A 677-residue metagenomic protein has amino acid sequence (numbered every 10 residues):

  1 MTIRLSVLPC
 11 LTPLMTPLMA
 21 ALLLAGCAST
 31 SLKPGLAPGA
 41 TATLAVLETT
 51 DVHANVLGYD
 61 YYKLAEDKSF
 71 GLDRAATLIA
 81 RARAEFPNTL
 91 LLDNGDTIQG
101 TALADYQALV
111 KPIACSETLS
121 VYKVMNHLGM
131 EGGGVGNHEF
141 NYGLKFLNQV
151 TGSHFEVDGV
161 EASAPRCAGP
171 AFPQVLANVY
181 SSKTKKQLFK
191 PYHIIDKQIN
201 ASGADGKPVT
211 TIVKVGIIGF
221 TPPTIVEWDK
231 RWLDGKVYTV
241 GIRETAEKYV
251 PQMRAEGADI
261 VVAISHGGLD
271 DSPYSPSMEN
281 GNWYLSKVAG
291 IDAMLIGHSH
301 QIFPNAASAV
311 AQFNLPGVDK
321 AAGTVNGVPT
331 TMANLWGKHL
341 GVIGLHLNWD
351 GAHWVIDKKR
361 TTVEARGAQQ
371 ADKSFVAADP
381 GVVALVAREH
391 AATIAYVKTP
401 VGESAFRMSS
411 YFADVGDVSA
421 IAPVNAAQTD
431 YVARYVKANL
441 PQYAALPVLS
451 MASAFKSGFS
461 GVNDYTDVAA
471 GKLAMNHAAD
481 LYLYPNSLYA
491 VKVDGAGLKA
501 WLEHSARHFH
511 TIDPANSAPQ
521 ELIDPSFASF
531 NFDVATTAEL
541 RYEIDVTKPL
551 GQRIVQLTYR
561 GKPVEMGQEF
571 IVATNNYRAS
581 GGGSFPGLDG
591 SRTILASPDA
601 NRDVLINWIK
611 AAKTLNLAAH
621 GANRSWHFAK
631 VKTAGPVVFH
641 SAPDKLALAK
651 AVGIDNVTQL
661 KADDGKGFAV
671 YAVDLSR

Functional and structural regions predicted by a protein language model:
T2-T16: Bacterial N-terminal signal peptides that target proteins for export
L24-G26: C-terminal motif of bacterial Sec signal peptides marking the signal peptidase cleavage site
A28-T361, A426-Y431, V436-P441, S584 (+1 more regions): Acidic, metal/ion-coordinating pockets
A37-A45, N55, K63-F70, S153-H154 (+6 more regions): Feature captures C-terminal
T221, D357-S374, T558-G561: Short, solvent-exposed aromatic-acidic interface loops
T239-T245, T362-G381, T593-W608: Short, cationic low-complexity segments
V383-A387, A391-A395: Basic, alpha-helical interaction scaffolds
Y396-D417: Glycine-rich phosphate/diphosphate-binding loops and the adjacent beta-loop-alpha structural elements that coordinate
